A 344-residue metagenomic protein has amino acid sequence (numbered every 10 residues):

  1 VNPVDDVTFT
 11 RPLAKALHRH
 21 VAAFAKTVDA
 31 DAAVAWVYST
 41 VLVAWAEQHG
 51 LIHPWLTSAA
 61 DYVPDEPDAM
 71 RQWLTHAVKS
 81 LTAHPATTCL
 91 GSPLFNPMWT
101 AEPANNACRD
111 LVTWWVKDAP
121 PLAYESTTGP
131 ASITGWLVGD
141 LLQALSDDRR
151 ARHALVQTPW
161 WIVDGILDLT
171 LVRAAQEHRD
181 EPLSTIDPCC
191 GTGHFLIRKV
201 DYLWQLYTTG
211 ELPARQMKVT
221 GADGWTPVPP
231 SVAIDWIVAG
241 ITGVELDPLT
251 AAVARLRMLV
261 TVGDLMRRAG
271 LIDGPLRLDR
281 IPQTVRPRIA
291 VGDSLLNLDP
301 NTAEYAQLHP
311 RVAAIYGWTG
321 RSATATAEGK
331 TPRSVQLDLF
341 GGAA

Functional and structural regions predicted by a protein language model:
V1-W161, G165-L169, A174, E181 (+2 more regions): Non-catalytic, mostly N-terminal accessory regions of nucleic-acid modification and defense proteins
A123, G129, Q143, D147-A344: SAM-dependent methyltransferase catalytic region
